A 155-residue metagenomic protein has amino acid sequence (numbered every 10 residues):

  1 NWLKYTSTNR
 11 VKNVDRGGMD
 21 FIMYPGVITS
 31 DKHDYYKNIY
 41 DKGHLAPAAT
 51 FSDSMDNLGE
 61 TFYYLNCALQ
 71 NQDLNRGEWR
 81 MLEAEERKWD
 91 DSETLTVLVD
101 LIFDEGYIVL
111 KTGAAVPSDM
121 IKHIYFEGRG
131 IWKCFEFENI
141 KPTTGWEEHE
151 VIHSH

Functional and structural regions predicted by a protein language model:
N1-S30: Glycine/proline-rich, flexible active-site/cofactor-binding loop segments that harbor closely spaced acidic
M23-H155: Domain-level detector of nuclease and nuclease-like folds in predominantly extracellular/periplasmic contexts
